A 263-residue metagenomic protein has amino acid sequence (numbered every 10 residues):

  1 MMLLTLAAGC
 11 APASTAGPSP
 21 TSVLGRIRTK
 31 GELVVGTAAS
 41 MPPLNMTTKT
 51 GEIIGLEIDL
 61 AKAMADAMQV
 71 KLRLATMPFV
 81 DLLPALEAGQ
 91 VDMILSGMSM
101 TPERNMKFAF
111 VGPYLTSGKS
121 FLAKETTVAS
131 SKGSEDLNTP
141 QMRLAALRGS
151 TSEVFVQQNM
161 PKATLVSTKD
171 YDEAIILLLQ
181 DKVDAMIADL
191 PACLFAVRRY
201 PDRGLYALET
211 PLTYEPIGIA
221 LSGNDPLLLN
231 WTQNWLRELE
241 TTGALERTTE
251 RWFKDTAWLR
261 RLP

Functional and structural regions predicted by a protein language model:
L6-G9: C-terminal motif of bacterial Sec signal peptides marking the signal peptidase cleavage site
A11, D59-A67, E125-V128, E135 (+4 more regions): Extended ligand-binding regions for polar small-molecule ligands
P12-P18, T151-T168, A207, L236-P263: Ligand-binding clefts/hinges and TM-proximal coupling segments of bilobed small-molecule sensing domains
A16-G97, M106: Extracytoplasmic small-molecule ligand-binding "clamshell" domains of the periplasmic binding protein/Venus flytrap
E32-T37, S134-G149, T164: Short loop->beta-strand "edge-of-pocket" segments that line small-molecule binding or catalytic clefts across diverse
L33-V34, Q69-K71, M77, E87-S96 (+5 more regions): Alpha-to-beta junction loops
A39, T116-A123, L190, L194-R237 (+1 more regions): Periplasmic-binding protein-like
K62, D66, K71-D136, G204-L205 (+1 more regions): Acidic, polar ligand-binding/catalytic clefts
